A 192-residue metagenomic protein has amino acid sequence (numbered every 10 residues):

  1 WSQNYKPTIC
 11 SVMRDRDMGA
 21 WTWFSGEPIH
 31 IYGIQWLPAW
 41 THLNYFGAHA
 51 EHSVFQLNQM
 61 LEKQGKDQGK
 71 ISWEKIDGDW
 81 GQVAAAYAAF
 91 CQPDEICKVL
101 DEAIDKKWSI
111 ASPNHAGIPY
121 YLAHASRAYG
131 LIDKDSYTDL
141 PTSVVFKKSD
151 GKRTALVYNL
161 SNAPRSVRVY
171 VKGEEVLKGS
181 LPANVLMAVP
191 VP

Functional and structural regions predicted by a protein language model:
W1-E174, K178, P182-N184: Catalytic domains of carbohydrate-active enzymes that cleave complex glycans
N184-V191: Short Pro-Gly-centered flexible turn/kink motifs
